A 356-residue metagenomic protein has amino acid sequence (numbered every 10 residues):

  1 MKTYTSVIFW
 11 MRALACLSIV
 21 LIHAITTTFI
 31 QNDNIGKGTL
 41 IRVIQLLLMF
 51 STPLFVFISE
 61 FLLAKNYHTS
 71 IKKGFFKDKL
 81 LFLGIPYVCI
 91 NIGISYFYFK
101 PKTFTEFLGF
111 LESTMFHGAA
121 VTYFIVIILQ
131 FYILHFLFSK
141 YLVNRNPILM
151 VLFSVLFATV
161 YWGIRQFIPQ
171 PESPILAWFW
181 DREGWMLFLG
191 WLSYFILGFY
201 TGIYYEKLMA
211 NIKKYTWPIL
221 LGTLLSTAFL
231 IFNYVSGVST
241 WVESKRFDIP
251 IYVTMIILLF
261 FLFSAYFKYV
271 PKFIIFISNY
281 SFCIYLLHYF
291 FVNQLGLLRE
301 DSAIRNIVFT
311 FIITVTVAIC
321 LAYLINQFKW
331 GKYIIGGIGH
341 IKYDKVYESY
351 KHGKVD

Functional and structural regions predicted by a protein language model:
S6-K65, L83-N91: Functionally critical transmembrane alpha-helices in membrane proteins and complexes, commonly lining
L17-A24, N91-I92, S154-F167, G222-V235 (+1 more regions): Aromatic-anchored segments of alpha-helical transmembrane domains
T28-D33, F97-F104, G163-I175, L230-W241 (+1 more regions): Juxtamembrane "helix-exit" motif on the non-cytosolic side of transmembrane helices
G38, Q45-L54, N66-F97, F104-A120 (+5 more regions): Transmembrane alpha-helical segments and their boundary/interface "anchor" motifs in multi-pass integral membrane
L40-T52, S113-I127, Q166-Y194, I231-I257 (+1 more regions): Interfacial loop-to-helix transition and helix-capping segments at the boundaries of transmembrane helices
I94-Q170, R182-F195: Hydrophobic alpha-helical segments with transmembrane-like composition
L142, A265-I275, F291-D356: C-terminal "closing" transmembrane helix and its immediate cytosolic amphipathic cap in multi-pass membrane proteins
K207-I275, Y280, I304-I307: Alpha-helical transmembrane segments and terminal signal-anchor/GPI-anchor hydrophobic tails, characterized by long
